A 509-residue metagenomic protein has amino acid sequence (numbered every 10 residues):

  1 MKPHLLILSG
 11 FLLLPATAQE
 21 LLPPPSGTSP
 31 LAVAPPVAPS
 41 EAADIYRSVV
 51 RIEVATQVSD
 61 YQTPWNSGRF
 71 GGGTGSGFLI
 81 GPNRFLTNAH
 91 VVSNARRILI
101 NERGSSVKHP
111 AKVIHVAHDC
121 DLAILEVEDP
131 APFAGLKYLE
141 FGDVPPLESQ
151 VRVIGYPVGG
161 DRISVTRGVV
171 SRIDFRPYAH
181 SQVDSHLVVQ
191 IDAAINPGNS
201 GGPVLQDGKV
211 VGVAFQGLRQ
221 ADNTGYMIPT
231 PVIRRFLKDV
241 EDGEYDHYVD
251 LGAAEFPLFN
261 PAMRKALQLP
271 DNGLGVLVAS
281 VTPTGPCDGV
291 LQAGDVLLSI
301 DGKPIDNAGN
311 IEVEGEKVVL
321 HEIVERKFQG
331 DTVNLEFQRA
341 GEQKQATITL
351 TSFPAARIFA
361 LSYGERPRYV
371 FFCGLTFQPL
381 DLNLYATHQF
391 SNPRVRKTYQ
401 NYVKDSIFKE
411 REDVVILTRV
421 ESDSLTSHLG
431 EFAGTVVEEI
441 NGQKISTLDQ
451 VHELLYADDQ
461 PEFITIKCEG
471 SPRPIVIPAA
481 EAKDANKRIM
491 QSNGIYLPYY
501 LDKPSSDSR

Functional and structural regions predicted by a protein language model:
H4-P15: Bacterial N-terminal signal peptides
E20-F85, R97, P146, F236-G243 (+2 more regions): N-terminal activation segment of mature serine protease catalytic domains
L21-P24, F78-G81, A89, K112 (+4 more regions): C-terminal recognition in membrane/secretory proteostasis and scaffolding
V37, E41, F70, V91-S93 (+7 more regions): Flexible, gly/ser-rich surface segments that form the specificity/activation loops bordering the active-site cleft
S48-V54, D60, N66, E128-Y138 (+5 more regions): Active-site region of chymotrypsin-like
Q57, G72, S93, V116-C120 (+3 more regions): Short, conserved beta-turn/loop elements at beta-strand boundaries and strand-helix junctions
V58-S59, L79-I163, P197, K344-Q345: Conserved active-site neighborhood of the chymotrypsin/trypsin-like protease fold
T74, N88-S93, G155, S171-R172 (+4 more regions): Short beta->alpha transition motifs characteristic of CBS
